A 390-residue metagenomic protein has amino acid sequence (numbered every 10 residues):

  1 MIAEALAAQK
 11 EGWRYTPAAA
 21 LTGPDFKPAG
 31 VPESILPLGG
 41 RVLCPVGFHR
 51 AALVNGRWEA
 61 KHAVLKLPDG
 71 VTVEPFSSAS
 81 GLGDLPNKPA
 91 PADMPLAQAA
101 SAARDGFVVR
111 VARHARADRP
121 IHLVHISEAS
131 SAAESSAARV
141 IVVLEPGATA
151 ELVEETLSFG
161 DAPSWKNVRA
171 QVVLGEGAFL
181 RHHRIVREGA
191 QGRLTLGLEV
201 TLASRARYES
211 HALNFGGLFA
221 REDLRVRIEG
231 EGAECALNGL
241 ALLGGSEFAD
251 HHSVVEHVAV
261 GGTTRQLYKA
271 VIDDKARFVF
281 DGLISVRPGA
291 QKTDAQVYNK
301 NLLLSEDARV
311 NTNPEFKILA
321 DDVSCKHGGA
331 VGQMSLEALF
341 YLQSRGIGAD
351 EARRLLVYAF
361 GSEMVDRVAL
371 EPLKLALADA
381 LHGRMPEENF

Functional and structural regions predicted by a protein language model:
M1-N87: Long, low-complexity, mixed-charge
R50, A60-K61, K66-T72, S78-I347 (+2 more regions): Conserved beta-strand/loop scaffold segments within soluble protein domains that form the structured core and edges
